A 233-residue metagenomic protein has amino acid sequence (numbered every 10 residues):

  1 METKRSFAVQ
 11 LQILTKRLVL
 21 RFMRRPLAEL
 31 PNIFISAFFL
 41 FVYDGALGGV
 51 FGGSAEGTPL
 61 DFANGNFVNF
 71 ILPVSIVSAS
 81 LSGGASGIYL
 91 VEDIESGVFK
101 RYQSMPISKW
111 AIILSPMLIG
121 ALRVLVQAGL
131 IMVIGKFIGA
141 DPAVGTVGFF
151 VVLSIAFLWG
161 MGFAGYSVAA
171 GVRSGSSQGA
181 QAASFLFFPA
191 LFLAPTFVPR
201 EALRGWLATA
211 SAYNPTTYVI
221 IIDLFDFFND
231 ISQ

Functional and structural regions predicted by a protein language model:
E2-F7, R17-S96, W110, V124 (+5 more regions): Transmembrane helix-boundary elements of multi-pass transport/secretion proteins, especially ABC-type permease modules
T3-K16, T196-Q233: Short hydrophobic, aromatic-rich alpha-helical segments embedded in or entering the lipid bilayer of multi-pass
L27-A28, A111, G179, T209: Residue-level recognition of membrane-helix boundary sites in multi-pass small-molecule transporters
P31, I35, P73, L114-S115 (+2 more regions): Hydrophobic core positions of alpha-helical segments in small-molecule transporters and transporter systems
V42-V50, G171-T217: Transmembrane helix segments
S80-G84, G160-A169, F192-T196: Transmembrane alpha-helical segments that form the membrane-embedded catalytic/substrate-channel core of multi-pass
R101-S108: Short helix-to-coil transition segments within interhelical loops that connect adjacent transmembrane helices
K109-S184, F188, Q233: Alpha-helical transmembrane segments and their short interhelical loops
